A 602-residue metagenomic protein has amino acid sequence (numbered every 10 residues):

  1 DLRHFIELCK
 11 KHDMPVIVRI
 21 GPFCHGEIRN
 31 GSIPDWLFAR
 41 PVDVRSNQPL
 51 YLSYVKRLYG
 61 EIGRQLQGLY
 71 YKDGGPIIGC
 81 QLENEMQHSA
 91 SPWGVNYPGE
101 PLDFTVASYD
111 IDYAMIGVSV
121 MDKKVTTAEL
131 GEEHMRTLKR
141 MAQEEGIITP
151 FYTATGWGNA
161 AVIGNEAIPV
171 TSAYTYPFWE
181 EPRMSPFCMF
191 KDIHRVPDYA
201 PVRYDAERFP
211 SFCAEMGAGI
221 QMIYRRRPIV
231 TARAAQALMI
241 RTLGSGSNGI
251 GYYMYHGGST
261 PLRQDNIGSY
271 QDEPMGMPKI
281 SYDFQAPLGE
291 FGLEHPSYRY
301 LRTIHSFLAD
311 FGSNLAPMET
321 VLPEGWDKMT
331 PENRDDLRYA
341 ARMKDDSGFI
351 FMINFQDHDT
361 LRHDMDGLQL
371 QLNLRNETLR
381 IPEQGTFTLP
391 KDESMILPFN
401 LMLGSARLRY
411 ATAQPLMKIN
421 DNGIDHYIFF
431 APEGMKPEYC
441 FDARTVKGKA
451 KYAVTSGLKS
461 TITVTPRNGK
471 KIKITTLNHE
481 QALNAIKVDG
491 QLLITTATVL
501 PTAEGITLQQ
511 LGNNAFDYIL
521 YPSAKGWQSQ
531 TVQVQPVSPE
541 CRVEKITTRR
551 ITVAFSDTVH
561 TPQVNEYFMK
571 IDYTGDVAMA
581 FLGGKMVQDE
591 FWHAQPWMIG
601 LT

Functional and structural regions predicted by a protein language model:
D1-L2, G26-L50, A90-V125, S269-E290: Aromatic- and acidic-residue-enriched carbohydrate-binding clefts of CAZyme catalytic domains
D1-N30, D35-W36, K139, Q143: Aromatic-lined substrate-binding rim segments of carbohydrate-active enzymes
R40, Y51-L66, D73-Q81, M86-H88 (+8 more regions): Carbohydrate-binding surfaces of carbohydrate-active enzymes
I62-L66, A161, I193-P201: Alpha-helical scaffolding within the catalytic cores of extracellular/periplasmic polymer-degrading hydrolases
I148-D192, P210, A218-G219: Aromatic- and acid-rich polysaccharide-binding/catalytic face of secreted or lumenal carbohydrate-active enzymes
R549-V553, Q595-I599: Short strand-edge motifs at loop-to-beta-strand transitions and within beta-strands of extracellular beta-rich domains
H560-G583, E590-F591: Aromatic-lined ligand-binding clefts that engage carbohydrates, nucleic acids, or primary amines
